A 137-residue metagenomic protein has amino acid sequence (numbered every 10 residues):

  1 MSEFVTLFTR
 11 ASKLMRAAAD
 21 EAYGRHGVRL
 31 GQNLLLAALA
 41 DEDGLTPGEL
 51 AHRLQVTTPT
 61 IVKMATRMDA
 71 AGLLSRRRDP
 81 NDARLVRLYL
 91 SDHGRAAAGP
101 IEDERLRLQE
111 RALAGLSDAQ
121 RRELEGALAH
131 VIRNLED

Functional and structural regions predicted by a protein language model:
M1-H26, A71, H130: N-terminal leader segment of winged-helix/HTH proteins
E3, L14, A18, L34-A40 (+2 more regions): Pre-recognition alpha-helix immediately N-terminal to the DNA-recognition helix within helix-turn-helix or winged-helix
T9-S12, A37-D41, E102, A129: Short, locally clustered residues in the helix-turn-helix/winged-helix DNA-binding domain
R16, T66-H130, E136: Charged, amphipathic alpha-helical coiled-coil/dimerization segments
A17-T60, A71: N-terminal helix-turn-helix DNA-binding core of bacterial DNA-binding proteins
P47, I61, A129, R133-D137: Alpha-helical transmembrane segments and membrane-interface helix-loop junctions in multi-pass membrane proteins
